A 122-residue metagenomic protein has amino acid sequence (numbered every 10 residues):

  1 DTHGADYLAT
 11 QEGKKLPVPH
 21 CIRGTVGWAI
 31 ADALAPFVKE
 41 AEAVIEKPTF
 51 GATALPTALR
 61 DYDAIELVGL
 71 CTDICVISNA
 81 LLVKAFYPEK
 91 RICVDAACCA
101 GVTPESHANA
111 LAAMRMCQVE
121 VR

Functional and structural regions predicted by a protein language model:
D1: Short, solvent-exposed turn/loop segments enriched in Gly/Ser/Thr/Pro and often Arg
G4-R122: Active-site-adjacent betaalpha module
